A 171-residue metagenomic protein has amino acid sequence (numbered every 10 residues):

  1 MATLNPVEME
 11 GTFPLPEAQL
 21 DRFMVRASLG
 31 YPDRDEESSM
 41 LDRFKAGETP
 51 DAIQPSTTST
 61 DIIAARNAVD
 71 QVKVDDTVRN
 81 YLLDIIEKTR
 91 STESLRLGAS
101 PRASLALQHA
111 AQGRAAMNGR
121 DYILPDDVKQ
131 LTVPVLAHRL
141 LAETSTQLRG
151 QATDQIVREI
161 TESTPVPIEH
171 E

Functional and structural regions predicted by a protein language model:
M1-V72, Q112-M117: Canonical AAA+ ATPase core
L15, E36, K73, T77 (+4 more regions): Alpha-helix N-cap and coil->helix boundary residues
S39, N67, N80, D84 (+1 more regions): Replace "anionic and nucleotidyl ligands
L41, L82, I86, L131-L136: Short alpha-helical scaffolding segments that buttress acidic/His motifs in well-ordered protein cores
K45-E48, T89-R90, T164: Short amphipathic alpha-helical segments enriched in hydrophobics
A52-S104: Conserved AAA+ ATPase small/helical "lid" subdomain
S91-E171: C-terminal engagement/docking regions of AAA+ P-loop ATPases
